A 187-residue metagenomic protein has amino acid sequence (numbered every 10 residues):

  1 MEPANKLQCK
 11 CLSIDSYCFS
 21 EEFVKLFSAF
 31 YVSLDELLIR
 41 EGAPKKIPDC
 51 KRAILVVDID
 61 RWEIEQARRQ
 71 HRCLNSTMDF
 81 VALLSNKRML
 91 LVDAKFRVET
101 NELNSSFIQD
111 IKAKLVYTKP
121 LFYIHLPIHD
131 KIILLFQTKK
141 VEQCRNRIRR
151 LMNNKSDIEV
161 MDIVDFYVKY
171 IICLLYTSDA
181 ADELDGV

Functional and structural regions predicted by a protein language model:
M1-C73: Basic, amphipathic N-terminal segments that precede the first structured/catalytic domain
S76: Beta-rich catalytic cores
F80-A82, K87-E99, T118: Conserved catalytic cores of phosphodiester-cleaving nucleases, focusing on short active-site segments
E99-L151: Catalytic cores of nucleic-acid endonucleases
R145-I172: Intrinsically disordered, low-complexity, charge-dense segments enriched in Lys/Arg and Glu/Asp interspersed
Y176-A181: Conserved small/polar residues in nucleotide/adenosyl-binding loops
L184: Extended, polar beta-sheet/loop recognition surfaces of beta-rich domains that mediate binding to diverse ligands
